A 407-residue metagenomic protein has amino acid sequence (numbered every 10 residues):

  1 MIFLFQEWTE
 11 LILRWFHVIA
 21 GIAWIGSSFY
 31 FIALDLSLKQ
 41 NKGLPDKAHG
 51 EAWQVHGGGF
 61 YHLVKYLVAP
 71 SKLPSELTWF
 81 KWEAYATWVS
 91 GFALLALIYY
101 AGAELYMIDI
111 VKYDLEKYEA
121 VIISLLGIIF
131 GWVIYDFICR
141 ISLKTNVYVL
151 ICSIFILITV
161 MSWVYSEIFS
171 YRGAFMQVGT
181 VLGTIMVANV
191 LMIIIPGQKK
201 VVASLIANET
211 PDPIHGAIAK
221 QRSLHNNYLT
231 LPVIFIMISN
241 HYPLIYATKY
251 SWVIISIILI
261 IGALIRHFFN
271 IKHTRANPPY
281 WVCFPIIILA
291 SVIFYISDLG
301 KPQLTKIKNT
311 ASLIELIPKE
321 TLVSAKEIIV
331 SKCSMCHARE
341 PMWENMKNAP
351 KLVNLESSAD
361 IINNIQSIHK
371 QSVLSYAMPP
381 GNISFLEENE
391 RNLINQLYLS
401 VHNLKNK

Functional and structural regions predicted by a protein language model:
M1-L11, A101-E116, S166-V178, H241-A247 (+1 more regions): Membrane-interface interhelical loops and short amphipathic "cap" helices that link adjacent transmembrane segments
M1-W24, L143-M186: Long, highly hydrophobic alpha-helical transmembrane signal-anchor segments
W15-L44, V181-G197: Hydrophobic alpha-helical membrane-embedded segments
S28-A69: Membrane-interface amphipathic/juxtamembrane segments adjacent to transmembrane helices
L67-F92, Q198, P213-P232: Loop-to-transmembrane boundary segments
K72, W79, F92, Y99 (+2 more regions): Aromatic- and Gly/Pro-enriched helix-to-coil junctions and flexible linker segments
W79, A84-A103, S162-M176, L229-T248: Alpha-helical transmembrane segments and their membrane-interface junctions in multi-pass membrane proteins
K144-I151, A247-S251, K272-I287: Membrane-interfacial entry segments at the cytosolic side of transmembrane helices
